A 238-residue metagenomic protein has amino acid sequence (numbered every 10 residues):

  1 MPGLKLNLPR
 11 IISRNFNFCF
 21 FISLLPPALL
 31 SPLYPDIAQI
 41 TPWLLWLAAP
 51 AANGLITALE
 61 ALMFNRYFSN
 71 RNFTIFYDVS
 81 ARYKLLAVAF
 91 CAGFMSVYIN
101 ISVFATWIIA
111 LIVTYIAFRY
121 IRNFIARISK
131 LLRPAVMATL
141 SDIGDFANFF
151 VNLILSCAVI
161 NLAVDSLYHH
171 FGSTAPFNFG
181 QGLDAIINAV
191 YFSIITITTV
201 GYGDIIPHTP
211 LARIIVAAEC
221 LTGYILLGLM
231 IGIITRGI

Functional and structural regions predicted by a protein language model:
M1-N7, L59-I75, F124-T139: Cytoplasmic membrane-interface regions of multi-pass membrane proteins
S13-A28: Alpha-helical transmembrane segments
F21, Q181-I238: Pore domain of cation channels
A28-Y120: Transmembrane alpha-helical insertion/packing segments
L30-P50, N148-Y191: Outer-pore turret/helix-boundary of cation channels
L44-A52, G144, I215-E219: Physicochemical signature of membrane-embedded alpha-helices that form the seven-helix bundle of GPCRs, emphasizing
A61, N65, T114, F118-R122 (+3 more regions): Alpha-helical transmembrane segments of polytopic integral membrane proteins, especially the permease/helical cores
W107-I108, Y120-F171: Pore-domain transmembrane helices of cation channels
